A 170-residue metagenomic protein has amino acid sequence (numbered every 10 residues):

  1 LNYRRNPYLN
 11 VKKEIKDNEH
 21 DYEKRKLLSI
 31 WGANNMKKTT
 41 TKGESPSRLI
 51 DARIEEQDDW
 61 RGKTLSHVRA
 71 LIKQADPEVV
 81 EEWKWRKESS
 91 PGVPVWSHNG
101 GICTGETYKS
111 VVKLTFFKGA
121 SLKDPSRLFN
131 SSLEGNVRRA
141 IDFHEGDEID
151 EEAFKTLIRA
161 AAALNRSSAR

Functional and structural regions predicted by a protein language model:
Y3, Y8-R170: Charge-dense, helix-prone N-terminal extensions
